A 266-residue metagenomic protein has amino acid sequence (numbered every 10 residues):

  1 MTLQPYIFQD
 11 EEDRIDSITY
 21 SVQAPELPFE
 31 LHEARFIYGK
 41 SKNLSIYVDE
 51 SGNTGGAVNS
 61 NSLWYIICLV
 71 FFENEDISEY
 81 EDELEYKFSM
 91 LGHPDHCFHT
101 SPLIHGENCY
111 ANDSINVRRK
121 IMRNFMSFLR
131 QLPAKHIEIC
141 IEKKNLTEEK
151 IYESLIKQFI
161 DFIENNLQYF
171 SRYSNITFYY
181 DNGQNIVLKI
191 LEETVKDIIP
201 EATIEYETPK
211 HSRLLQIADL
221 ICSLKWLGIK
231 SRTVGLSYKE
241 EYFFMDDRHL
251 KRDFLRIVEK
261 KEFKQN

Functional and structural regions predicted by a protein language model:
T2-N266: Phosphate-ester processing/binding pockets and catalytic centers
